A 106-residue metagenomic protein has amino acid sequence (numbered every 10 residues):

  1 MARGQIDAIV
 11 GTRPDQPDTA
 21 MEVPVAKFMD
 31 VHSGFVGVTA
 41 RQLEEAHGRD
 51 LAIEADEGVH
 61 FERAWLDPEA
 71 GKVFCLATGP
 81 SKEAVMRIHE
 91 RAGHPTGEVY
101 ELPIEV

Functional and structural regions predicted by a protein language model:
A2-D56, H60-E62, D67-P68, M86-I88 (+1 more regions): Short S/T/G/P-rich N-terminal loop/turn motif that feeds into the first structured element of a domain
H32-G34, L76-P80: Short beta-strand-to-loop capping motifs
G71-F74: Short active-site oxyanion
T78-V106: An amphipathic, aromatic/His-enriched active-site/gating alpha helix that lines ligand/cofactor pockets
